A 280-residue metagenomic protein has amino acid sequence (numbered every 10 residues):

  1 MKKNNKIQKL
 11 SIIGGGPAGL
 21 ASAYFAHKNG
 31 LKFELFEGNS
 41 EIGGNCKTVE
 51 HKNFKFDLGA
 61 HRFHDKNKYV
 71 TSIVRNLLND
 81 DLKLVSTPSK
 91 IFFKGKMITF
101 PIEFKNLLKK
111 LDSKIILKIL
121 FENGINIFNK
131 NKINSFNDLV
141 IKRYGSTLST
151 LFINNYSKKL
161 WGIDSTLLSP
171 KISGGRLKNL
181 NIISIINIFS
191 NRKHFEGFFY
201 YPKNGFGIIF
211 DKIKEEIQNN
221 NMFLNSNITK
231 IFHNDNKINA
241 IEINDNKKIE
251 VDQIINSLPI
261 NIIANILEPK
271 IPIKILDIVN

Functional and structural regions predicted by a protein language model:
M1-I7: A short, basic/flexible loop-to-alpha-helix module at the beginning of a structural domain
Q8-L35: N-terminal Rossmann-like FAD-binding beta1-loop-alpha1 element of flavoenzymes
H27-E50: Glycine-rich FAD pyrophosphate-binding loop
G43, H233, I241-N280: Central helical "cap/lid" subdomain
K52-F128: Dinucleotide-binding Rossmann-like beta1-alpha1 core, especially the glycine-rich loop that anchors the ADP
F54, K96, N227, N246-K247: Well-ordered beta-strand scaffold positions
Y69-V85, K90-F100, Y144-T150, E216-L224 (+1 more regions): Feature captures the FAD/FMN-dependent oxidoreductase FAD-binding
K96, F121, I125-K230, S257: Active-site/ligand-binding neighborhood in enzyme catalytic cores
